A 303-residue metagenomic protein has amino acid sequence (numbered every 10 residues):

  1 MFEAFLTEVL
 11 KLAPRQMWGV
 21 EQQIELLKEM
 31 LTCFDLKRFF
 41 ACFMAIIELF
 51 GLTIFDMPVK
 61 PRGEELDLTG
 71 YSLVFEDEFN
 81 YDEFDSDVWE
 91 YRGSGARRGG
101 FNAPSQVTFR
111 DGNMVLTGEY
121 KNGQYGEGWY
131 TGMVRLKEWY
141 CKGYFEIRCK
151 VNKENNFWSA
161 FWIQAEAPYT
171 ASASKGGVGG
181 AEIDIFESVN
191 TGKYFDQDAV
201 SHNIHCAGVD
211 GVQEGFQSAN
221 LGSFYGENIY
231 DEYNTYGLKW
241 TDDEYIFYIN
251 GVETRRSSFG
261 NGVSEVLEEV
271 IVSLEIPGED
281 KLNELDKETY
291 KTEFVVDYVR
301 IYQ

Functional and structural regions predicted by a protein language model:
E3-P14, E21-I24, K28-L31, M44: Residue-level detector of alpha-helical secondary structure
Q16-M17, Q23-I24, F39, G63 (+1 more regions): Positively charged, low-complexity intrinsically disordered regions
K37-A45: Sec-dependent signal peptide recognition, specifically the positively charged N-region followed immediately by
L52-D56: C-terminal segment of classical bacterial N-terminal signal peptides
M57-Q303: GH16 jelly-roll
